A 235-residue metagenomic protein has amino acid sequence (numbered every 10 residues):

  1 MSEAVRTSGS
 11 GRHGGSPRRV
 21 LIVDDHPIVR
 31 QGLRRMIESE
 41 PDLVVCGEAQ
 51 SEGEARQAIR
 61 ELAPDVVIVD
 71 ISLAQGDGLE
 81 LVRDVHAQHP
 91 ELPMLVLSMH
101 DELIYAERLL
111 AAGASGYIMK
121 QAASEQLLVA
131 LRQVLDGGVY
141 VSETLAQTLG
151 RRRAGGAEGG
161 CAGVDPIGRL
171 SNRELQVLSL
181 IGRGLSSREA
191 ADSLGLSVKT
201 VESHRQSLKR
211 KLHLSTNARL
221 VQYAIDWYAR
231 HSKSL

Functional and structural regions predicted by a protein language model:
S2-E3, Q206-L235: Basic, Lys/Arg-enriched C-terminal extension of HTH/homeodomain DNA-binding domains
D25, L97-D101, K120-A122: Conserved active-site segment of CheY-like receiver
E48-V66: Acidic, metal-coordinating helix/loop segments flanking the phosphotransfer/catalytic sites of two-component signaling
S51-E54, D77-E80, D101: Acidic catalytic/metal-coordinating carboxylates
Q57, L79-E91: Short amphipathic alpha-helix used as the core "switch/output" element in two-component signaling
D70-I71, S98: Active-site residues of response regulator receiver
I104-A111, S115-N172, Q176, A218 (+1 more regions): Short, flexible helix-to-coil linker/hinge segments that flank and couple to helix-turn-helix
G184-R219: Recognition helix of helix-turn-helix DNA-binding domains
